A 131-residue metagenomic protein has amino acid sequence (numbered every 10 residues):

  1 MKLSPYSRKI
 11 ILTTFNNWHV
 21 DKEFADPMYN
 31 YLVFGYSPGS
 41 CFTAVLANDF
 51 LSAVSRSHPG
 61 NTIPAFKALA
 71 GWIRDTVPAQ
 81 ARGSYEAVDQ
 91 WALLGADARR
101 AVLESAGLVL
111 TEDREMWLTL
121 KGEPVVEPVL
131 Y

Functional and structural regions predicted by a protein language model:
M1-V45, S55, N61-V88: N-terminal low-complexity, intrinsically disordered segments
L3-W18, L108-L110, R114-L118, P124 (+1 more regions): N-terminal leader regions
F50: IQ-motif-like calmodulin-binding regions
R56-G60, V125-L130: A signal for specific C-terminal beta-sheet/loop modules enriched in small/flexible residues with GP/PG/PP motifs
T62-K121: Amphipathic alpha-helical binding modules
